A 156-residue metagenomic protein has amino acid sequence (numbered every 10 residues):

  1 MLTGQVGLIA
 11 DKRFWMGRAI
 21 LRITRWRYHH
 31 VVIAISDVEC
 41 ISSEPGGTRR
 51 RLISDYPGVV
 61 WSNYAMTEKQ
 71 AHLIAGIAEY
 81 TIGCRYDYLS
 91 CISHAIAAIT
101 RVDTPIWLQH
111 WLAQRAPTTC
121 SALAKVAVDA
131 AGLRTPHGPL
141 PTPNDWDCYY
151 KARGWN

Functional and structural regions predicted by a protein language model:
T3, L8-K69, P105-L112: Glycine-rich catalytic cores of cysteine/serine-nucleophile enzymes that process amide/ester linkages in cell-envelope
A10, I35, T81, A127-A130: Short alpha-helical scaffold segments that flank and stabilize functional sites
R27, Y56-P57, E68, S90-I92 (+4 more regions): Solvent-exposed, flexible loop/coil residues
I41, R49, Y86-D87, L133-H137: Secondary-structure boundary/capping residues
K69-L73, T119-A122: Generic recognition of short, well-ordered alpha-helical interface segments
Q70-T104: A structural motif
A98-N156: Activation targets extended, charge/polar-rich intrinsically disordered C-terminal tails
